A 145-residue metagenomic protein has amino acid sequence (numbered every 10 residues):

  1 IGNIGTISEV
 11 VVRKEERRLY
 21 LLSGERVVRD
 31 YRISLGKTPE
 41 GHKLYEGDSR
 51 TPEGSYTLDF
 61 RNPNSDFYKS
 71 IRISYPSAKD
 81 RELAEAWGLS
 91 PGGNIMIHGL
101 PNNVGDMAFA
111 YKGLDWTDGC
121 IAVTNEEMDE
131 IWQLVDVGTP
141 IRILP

Functional and structural regions predicted by a protein language model:
I1-E9, K14-E15, L35-D59, K79-L83 (+2 more regions): N-terminal post-signal-peptidase region of extra-cytosolic proteins
T6, V27, P52, S65-F67 (+1 more regions): A short, polar/charged loop/turn motif at coil->beta-strand junctions and beta-hairpin connectors
R26-T38: Short Gly/aromatic-enriched secondary-structure transition segments
D30-R32, S55, N94, P140: Well-ordered beta-strand positions in beta-sheet-rich domains
R32, K43, R50, I95 (+1 more regions): Short glycine- and Lys/Arg-enriched binding-loop motifs that mark or flank ligand-binding interfaces
F60-P145: Exported/periplasmic cell-wall-interacting domains
